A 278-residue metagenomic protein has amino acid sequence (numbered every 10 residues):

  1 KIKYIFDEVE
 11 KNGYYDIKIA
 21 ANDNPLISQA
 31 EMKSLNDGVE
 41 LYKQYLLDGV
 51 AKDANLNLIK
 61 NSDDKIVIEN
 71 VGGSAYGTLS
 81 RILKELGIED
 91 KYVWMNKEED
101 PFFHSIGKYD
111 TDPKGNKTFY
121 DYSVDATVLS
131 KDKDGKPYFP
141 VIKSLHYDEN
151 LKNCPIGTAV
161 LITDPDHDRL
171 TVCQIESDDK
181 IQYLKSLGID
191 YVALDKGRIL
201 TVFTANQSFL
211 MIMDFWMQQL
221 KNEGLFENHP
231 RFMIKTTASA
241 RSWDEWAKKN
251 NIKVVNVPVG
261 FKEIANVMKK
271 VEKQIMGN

Functional and structural regions predicted by a protein language model:
K1-N153, S177-I181, L220, G224: Gly/Ser/Thr-enriched, mixed-charge loops and adjacent short helices that form phosphate/oxyanion-binding elements
K3-D37, Q174-G277: Proline/glycine-rich low-complexity loops and linkers
N61-D63, G157, N228-P230: A general structural motif
K65, V160, D164-Q174: Gly/Thr-rich phosphate-binding beta-strand-loop-beta motif of the actin/hexokinase/Hsp70
I66-E69, L161, M233-T236: Extended hydrophobic secondary-structure segments that form protein cores and membrane-embedded regions
N70-G77, H167-R169, T237-R241: Gly/Ser/Thr-rich loops at beta-strand to alpha-helix junctions that form or flank small-molecule/cofactor-binding
D121-D164, M213-D214, F232, R241 (+2 more regions): Phosphate/diphosphate-binding loops
